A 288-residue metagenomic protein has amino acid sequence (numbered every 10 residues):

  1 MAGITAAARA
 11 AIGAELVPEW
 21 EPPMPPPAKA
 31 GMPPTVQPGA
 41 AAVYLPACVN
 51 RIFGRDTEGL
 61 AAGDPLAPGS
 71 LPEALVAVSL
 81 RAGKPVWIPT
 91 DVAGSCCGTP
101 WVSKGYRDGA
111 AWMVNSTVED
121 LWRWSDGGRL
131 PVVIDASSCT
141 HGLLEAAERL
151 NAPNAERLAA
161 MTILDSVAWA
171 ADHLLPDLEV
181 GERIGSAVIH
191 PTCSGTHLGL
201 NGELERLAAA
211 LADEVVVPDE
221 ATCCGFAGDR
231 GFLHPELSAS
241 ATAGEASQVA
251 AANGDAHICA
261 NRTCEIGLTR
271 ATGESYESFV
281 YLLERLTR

Functional and structural regions predicted by a protein language model:
M1-R288: Iron-sulfur cluster-binding electron-transfer modules in prokaryotic oxidoreductases
